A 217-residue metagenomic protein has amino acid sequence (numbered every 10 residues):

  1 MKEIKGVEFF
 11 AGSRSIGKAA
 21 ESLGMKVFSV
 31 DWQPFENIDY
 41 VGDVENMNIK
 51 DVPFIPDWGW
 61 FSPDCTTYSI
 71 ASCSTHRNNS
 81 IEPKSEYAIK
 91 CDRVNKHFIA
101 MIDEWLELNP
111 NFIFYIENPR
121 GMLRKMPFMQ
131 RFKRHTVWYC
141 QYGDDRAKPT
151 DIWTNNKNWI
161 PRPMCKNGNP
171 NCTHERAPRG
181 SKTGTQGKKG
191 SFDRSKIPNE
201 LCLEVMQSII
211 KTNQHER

Functional and structural regions predicted by a protein language model:
M1-R217: Conserved active-site and SAM-binding loop architecture of S-adenosyl-L-methionine-dependent nucleic-acid
